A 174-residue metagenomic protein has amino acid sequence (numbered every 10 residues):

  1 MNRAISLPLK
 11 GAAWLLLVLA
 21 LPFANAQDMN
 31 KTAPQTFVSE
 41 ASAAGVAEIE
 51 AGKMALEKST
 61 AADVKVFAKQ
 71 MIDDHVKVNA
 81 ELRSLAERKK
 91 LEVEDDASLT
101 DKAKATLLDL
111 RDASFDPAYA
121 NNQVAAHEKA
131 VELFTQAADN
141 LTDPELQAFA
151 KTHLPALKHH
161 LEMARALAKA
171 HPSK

Functional and structural regions predicted by a protein language model:
N2-V18, P22-K174: His/Met- and acidic-residue-enriched segments that coordinate or traffic transition-metal cofactors and support
